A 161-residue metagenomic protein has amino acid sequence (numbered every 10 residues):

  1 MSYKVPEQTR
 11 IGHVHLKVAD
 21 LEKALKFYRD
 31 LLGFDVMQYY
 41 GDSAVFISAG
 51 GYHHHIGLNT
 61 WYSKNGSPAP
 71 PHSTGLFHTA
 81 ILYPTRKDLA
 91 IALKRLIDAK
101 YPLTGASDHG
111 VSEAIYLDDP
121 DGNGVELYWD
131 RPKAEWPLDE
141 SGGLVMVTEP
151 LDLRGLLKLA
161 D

Functional and structural regions predicted by a protein language model:
M1-V5, L93-D161: Vicinal oxygen chelate
M1-Y3, K64-A69: Short beta-strand/turn micro-motifs at beta-sheet edges
P6, L16-Y62: Core segments of cupin and vicinal oxygen chelate
R10-A19, S67-R95, E113-N123: Vicinal oxygen chelate
K26, D30, A90-K94, D98: Replace "anionic and nucleotidyl ligands
Y40, P70-H72, D108: Short glycine/proline-enriched turns and hinge-like loops at secondary-structure junctions
Y62-K64, R131: Feature marks short, surface-exposed loop/turn motifs that line or immediately flank catalytic pockets and channel
